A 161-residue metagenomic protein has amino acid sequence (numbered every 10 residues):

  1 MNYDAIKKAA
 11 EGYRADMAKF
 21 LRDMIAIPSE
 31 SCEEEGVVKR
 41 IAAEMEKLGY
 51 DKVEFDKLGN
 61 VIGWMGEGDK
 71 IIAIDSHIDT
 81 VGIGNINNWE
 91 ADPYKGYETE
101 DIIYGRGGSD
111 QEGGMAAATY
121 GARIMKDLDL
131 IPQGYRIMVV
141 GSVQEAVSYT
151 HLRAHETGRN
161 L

Functional and structural regions predicted by a protein language model:
N2-Y104, G108, D127-Q133: Acidic/His- and Gly-rich active-site-bordering loop/insert found across diverse amide/peptide-bond hydrolases
E33, V147-L152: Structural motif
G59-N60, V143-V147: Short, internal active-site loops enriched in acidic
D69, H77-I78, V143-E145, G158: Short, flexible active-site-adjacent loop segments at beta-strand->alpha-helix junctions, enriched in small/polar
G82-I83, E112, A146-Y149: Short, well-ordered, mixed-charge alpha-helical segments that flank or form enzyme active sites
G107-M125: Active-site alpha-helical elements of protease catalytic centers
M125-E145: Short helix-loop-beta-strand segments that form the rim/entrance of peptidase-like active sites
H151-A154, G158-L161: Single conserved hydrophobic/aromatic residue that forms the stacking wall/gate of nucleotide- or nucleobase-binding
